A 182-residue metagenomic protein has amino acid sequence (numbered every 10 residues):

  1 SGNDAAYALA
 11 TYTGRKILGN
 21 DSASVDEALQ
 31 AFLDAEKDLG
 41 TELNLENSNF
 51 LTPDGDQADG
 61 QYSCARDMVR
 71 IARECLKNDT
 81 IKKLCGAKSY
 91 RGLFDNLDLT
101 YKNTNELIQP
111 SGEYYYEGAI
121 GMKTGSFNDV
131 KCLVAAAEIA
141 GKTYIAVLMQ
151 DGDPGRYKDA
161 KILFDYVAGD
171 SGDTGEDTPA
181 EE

Functional and structural regions predicted by a protein language model:
S1: Short helix- or helix-capping micro-motifs that position conserved polar/aromatic residues at function-defining sites
D4: Active-site-proximal cofactor/substrate-binding loop regions of enzyme domains
T11-E182: Penicillin-recognizing serine hydrolase domain
